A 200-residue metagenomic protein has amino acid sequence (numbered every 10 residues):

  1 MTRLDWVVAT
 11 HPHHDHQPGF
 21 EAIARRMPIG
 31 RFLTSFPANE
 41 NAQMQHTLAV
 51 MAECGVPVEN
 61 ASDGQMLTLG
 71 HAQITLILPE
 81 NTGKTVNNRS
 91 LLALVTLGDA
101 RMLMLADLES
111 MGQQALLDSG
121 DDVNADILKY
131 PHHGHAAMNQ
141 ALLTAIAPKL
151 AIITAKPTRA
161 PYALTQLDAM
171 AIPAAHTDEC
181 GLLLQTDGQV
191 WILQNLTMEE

Functional and structural regions predicted by a protein language model:
M1-E200: Non-globular, low-confidence helical/coil segments that flank catalytic cores
